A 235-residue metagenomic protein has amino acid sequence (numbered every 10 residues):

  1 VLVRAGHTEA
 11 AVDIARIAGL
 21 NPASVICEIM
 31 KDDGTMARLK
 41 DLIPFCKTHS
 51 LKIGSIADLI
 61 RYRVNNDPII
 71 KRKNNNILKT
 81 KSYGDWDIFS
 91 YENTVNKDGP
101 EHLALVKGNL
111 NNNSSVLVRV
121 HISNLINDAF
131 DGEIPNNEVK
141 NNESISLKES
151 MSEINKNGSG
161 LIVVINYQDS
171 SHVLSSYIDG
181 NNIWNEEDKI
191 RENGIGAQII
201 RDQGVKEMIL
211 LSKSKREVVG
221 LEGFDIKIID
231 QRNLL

Functional and structural regions predicted by a protein language model:
V1-L235: Catalytic domains of riboflavin
